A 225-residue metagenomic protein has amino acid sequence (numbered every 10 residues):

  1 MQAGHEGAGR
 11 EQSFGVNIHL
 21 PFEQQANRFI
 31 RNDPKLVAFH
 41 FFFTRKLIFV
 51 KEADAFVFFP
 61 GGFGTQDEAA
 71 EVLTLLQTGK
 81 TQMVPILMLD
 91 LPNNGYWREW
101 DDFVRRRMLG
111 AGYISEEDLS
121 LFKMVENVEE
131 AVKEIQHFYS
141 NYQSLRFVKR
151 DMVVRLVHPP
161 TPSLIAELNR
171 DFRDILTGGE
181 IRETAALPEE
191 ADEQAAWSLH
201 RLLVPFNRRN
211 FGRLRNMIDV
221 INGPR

Functional and structural regions predicted by a protein language model:
M1-F59: Acidic/glycine-enriched connector segments
Q2, N94-R107: Glycine-rich, charge-decorated loop segments at or immediately adjacent to ligand/cofactor-binding or catalytic sites
L20-Q25, T65, N93-W97: Short gly/pro/ser/thr-enriched loop/turn and capping motifs at secondary-structure boundaries
K35-T44, S120-A131: Short acidic-hydrophobic, aromatic-tinged amphipathic segments that line or gate anion-handling sites
A38-L87, Q143: Active-site/ligand-binding-proximal alpha/beta "capping" segment
L47-F58, R107-E126: Conserved thiamine diphosphate
T81-N93, D118-S120, V148: Short loop-to-beta-strand entry elements in the cores of soluble alpha/beta enzymes
L121, V128-R225: SAM-dependent methyltransferases
